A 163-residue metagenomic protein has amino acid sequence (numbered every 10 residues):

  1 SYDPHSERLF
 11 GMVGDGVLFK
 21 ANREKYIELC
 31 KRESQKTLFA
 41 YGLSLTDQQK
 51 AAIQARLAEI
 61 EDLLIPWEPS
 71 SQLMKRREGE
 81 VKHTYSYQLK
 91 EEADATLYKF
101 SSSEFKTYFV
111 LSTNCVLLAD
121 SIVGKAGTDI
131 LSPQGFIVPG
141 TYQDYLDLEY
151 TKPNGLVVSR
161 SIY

Functional and structural regions predicted by a protein language model:
S1-L111, D147-Y163: Non-catalytic ligand/cofactor/substrate-binding and regulatory segments of enzyme domains
F105-G140: Active-site nucleophilic cysteine motif
P133-N154: Short linear loop/turn motifs
